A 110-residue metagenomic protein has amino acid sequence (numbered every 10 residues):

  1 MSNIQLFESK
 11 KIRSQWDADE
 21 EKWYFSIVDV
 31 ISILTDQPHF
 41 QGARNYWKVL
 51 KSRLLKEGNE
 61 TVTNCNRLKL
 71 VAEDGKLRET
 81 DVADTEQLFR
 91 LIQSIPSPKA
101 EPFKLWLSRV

Functional and structural regions predicted by a protein language model:
M1-V110: An anion-engaging/catalytic patch
